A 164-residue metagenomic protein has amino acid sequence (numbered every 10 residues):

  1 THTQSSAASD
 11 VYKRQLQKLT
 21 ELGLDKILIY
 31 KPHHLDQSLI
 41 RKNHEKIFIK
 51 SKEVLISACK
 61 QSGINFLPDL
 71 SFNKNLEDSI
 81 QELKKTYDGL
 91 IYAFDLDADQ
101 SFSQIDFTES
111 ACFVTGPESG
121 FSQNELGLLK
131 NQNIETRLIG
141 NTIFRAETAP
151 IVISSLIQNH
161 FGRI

Functional and structural regions predicted by a protein language model:
T1-A8, Y12: Single conserved hydrophobic/aromatic residue that forms the stacking wall/gate of nucleotide- or nucleobase-binding
L16, L24-L28, R137: Hydrophobic residues within beta-strands of alpha/beta enzymes
L19, L55, G140: Residue-level signal for inorganic ion chemistry
T20-G23, K130: Non-catalytic positions within long, well-ordered alpha-helices that form the structural scaffold/packing of enzyme
K31-L35, N141: Short, ordered loop/turn segments at secondary-structure junctions
Q37-F113, P117: S-adenosyl-L-methionine/SAH cofactor-binding core of RNA-modifying enzymes
Q123-I164: Structured adenosyl-cofactor binding patch, chiefly the S-adenosyl-L-methionine
